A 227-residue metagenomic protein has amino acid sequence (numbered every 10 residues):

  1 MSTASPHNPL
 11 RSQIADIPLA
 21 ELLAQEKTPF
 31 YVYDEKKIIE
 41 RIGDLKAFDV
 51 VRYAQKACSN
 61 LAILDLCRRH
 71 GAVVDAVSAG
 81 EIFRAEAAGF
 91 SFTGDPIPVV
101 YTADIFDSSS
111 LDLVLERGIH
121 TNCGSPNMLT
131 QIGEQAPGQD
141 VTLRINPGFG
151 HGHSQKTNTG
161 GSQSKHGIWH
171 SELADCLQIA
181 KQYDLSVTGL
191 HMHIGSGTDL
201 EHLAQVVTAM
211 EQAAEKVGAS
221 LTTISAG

Functional and structural regions predicted by a protein language model:
M1-T121, P126-G138, Q182, S186: A charged N-terminal "starter" segment
V99, V141, I224: A broad, low-specificity signal marking well-ordered, structured residues that form hydrophobic/aromatic
L111, P126-L129, D140, H170-L177 (+1 more regions): Hydrophobic, well-ordered secondary-structure segments
R117-H120, V141-T142, N158-S162: Ligand-binding grooves and catalytic loops that recognize ribose/phosphate and carbohydrate rings, and esterified lipid
G138-G150: Glycine-rich, aromatic-flanked loop segments that form ligand/cofactor-binding clefts across common enzyme folds
P147-G227: Active-site loop/helix belt of alpha/beta enzymes
